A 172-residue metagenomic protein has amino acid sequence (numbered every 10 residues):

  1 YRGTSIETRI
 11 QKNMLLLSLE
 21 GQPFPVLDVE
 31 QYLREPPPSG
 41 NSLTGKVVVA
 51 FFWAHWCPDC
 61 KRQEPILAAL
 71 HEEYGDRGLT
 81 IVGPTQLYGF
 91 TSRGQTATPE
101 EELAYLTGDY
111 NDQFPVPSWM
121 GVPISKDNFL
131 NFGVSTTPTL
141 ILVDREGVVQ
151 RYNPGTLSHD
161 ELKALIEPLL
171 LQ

Functional and structural regions predicted by a protein language model:
Y1-E30, N41-T44, G108: N-proximal helix/coil linker or "cap" segments that precede and/or mark the start of modular domains
P25, T80-V82, A97-V143: Short, internal strand/loop/helix patches that form the active-site neighborhood or redox-interaction surface
V29-Y32, L142: Hydrophobic beta-strand positions
V47-V48, P138: Alpha/beta-hydrolase fold active-site loops
V49-W53, G83: Structural cue for short, hydrophobic secondary-structure segments
F52-A69, F90: Conserved redox-active cysteine motifs that mediate thiol-disulfide chemistry, especially di-cysteine Cys-X(1-2)-Cys
T85-L87, N153: Residue-level recognition of beta-strand->loop/alpha-helix junctions
T136-T137, I141-Q172: Thiol-/selenol-based redox modules, centered on thioredoxin-like and closely related oxidoreductase domains
